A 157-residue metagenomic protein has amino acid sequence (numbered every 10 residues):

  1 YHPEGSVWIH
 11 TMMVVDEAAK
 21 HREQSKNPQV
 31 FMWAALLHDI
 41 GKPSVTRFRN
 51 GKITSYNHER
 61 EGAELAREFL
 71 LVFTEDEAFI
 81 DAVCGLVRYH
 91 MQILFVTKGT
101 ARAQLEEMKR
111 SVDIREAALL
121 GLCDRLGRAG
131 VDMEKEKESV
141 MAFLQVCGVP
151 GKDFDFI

Functional and structural regions predicted by a protein language model:
Y1-I9: Surface-exposed beta-loop-beta
S6, E17-G130: Divalent metal-dependent catalytic cores for phosphoryl transfer on phosphate-bearing substrates
K98-R102, V112, R128-I157: Terminal helices and disordered tails flanking the catalytic cores of nucleotide-processing hydrolases
